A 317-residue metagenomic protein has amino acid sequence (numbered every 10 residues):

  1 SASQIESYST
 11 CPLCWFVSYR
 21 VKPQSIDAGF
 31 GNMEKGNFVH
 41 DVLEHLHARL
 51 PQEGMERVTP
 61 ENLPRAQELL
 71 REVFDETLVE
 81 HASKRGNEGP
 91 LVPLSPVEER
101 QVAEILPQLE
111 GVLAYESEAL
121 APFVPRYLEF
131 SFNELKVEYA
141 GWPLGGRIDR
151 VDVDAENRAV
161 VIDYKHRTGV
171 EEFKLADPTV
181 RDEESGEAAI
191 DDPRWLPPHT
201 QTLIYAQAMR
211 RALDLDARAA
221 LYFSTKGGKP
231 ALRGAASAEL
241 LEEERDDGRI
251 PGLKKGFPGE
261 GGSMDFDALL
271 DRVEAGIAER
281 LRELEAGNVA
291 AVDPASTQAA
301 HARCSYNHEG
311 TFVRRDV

Functional and structural regions predicted by a protein language model:
S1-V317: RecB-family 4Fe-4S metal-dependent nuclease core
